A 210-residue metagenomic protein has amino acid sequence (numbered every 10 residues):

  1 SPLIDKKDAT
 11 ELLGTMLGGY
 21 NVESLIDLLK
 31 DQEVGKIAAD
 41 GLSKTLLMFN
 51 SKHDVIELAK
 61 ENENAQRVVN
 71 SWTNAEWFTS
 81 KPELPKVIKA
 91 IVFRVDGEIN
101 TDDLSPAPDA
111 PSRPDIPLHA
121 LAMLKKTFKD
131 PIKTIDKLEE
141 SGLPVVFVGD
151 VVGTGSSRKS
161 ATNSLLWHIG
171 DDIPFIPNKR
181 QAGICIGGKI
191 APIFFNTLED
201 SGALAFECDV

Functional and structural regions predicted by a protein language model:
S1, A9, E207-V210: Short, intrinsically disordered, charge-balanced linker/junction segments flanking boundaries in proteins
S1, M16-K30, M48-A59: Amphipathic alpha-helical scaffolding segments comprising HEAT/armadillo-like alpha-solenoid repeats
I4-G18, D27, K36-M48, V68-E76: Structural detector for internal amphipathic alpha-helices that build alpha-solenoid repeat scaffolds
Y20, E33, P192-I193: Short alpha-helical
S24, I37, I193-F194: Phosphate- and divalent-cation-binding pockets in alpha/beta enzyme and binding domains that engage nucleotide-derived
M48-K52, A107, H168, S201: Change "in soluble alpha/beta enzymes" to "in soluble alpha/beta proteins
I56-P117: N-terminal, positively charged, Ser/Thr/Ala/Gly-biased leader segments that form transit/presequence-like amphipathic
P111-V210: Feature captures the catalytic cores and cofactor-binding loops of soluble hydro-lyases/lyases that act on carboxylate
